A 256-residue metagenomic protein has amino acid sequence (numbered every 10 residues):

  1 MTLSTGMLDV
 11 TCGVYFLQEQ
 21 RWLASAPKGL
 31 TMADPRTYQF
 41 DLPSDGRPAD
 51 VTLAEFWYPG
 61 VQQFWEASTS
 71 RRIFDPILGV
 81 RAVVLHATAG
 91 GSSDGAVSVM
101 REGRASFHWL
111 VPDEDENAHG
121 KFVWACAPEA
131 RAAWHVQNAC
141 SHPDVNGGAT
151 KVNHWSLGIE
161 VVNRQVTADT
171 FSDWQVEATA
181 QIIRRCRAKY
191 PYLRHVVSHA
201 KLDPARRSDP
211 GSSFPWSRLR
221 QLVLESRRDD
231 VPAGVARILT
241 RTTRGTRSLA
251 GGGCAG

Functional and structural regions predicted by a protein language model:
T2, G6-Y58, H154-G158, V162-G256: Basic/polar, cationic surfaces and motifs that engage anionic cell-wall and phosphate/carboxylate ligands
G13, E19, R36-Y192: Active-site-adjacent loop/helix surface patches within enzyme catalytic domains that shape the substrate-binding cleft
